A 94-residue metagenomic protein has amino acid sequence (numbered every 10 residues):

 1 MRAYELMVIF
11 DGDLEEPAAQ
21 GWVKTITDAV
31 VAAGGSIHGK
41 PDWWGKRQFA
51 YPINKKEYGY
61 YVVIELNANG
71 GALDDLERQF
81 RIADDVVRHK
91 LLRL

Functional and structural regions predicted by a protein language model:
R2-L94: Structured, basic alpha/beta domains of bacterial-type, RNA-associated proteins
